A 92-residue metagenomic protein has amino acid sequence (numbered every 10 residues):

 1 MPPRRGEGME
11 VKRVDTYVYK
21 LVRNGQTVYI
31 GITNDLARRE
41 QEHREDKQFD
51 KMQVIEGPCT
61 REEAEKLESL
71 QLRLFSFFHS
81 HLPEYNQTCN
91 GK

Functional and structural regions predicted by a protein language model:
M1-F75, Q87-K92: GIY-YIG nuclease catalytic motif and its immediate N-terminal context
